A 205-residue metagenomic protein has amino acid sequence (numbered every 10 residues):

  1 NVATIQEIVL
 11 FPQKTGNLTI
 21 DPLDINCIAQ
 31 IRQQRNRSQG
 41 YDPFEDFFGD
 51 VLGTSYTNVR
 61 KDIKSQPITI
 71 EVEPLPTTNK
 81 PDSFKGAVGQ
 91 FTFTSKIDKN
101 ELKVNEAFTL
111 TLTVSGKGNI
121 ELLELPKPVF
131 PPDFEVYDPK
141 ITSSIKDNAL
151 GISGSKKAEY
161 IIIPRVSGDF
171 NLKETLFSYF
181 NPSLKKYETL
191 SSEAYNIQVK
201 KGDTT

Functional and structural regions predicted by a protein language model:
N1-T205: Surface-exposed interaction/ligand-binding surfaces
